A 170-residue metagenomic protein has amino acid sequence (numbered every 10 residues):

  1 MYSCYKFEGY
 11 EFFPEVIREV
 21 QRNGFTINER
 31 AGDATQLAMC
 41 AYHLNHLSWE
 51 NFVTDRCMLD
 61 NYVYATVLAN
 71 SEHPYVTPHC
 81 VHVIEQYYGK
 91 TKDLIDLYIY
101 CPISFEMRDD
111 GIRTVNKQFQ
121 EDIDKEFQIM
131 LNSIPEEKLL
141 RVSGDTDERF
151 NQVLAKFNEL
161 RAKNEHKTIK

Functional and structural regions predicted by a protein language model:
S3, F7, I129, A155: Short, well-ordered alpha-helices that flank and scaffold nucleotide-derived cofactor binding pockets
S3-N45: Conserved substrate/cofactor phosphate-moiety recognition/catalytic segment in nucleotide-dependent phosphotransferases
F7, S48, I134-E136: Short, well-ordered coil/turn elements that cap or connect secondary structure elements
E15-I17, R56-M58, I99-S104: Short loop/turn segments at strand-loop or loop-helix junctions that form parts of catalytic or ligand-binding pockets
Q21-N23, V63, E106-D110: Short acidic/His/Gly/Ser-rich catalytic and metal-binding motifs that mark active-site loops of diverse hydrolases
N28-G32, N70-E72, N158: Short, hinge-like loop/turn segments at secondary-structure boundaries
A34-D93: Glycine-rich phosphate-binding loop used to anchor ATP phosphates in small-molecule kinases, encompassing both
L68-E148, Q152-L154, R161, E165-I169: A glycine- and Lys/Arg-enriched "phosphate-lid" helix/loop adjacent to the NTP-binding pocket of small-molecule kinases
